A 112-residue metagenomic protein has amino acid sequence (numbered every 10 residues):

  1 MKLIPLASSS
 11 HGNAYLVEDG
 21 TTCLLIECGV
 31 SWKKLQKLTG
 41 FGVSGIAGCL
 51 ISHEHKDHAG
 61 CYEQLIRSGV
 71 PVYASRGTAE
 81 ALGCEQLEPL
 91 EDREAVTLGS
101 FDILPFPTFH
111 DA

Functional and structural regions predicted by a protein language model:
M1-F41: Conserved beta-strand hairpin/beta-sheet module of binuclear metal-dependent hydrolase folds, prominently
L3, C49, V72, I103-P105: Generic preference for hydrophobic
H11-A14, E54-H55, F101-P105: Structured catalytic core of nucleotide-sugar glycosyltransferases
G12, G60, A112: Residues that form or flank phosphate/diphosphate-binding pockets in enzymes that use nucleotide phosphates
V17, E27, H53, I103 (+1 more regions): Divalent metal-coordination and catalytic microenvironments
S31-T78: Active-site metal-binding motif and surrounding structural segment of the metallo-beta-lactamase
A74-A112: Metallo-beta-lactamase
